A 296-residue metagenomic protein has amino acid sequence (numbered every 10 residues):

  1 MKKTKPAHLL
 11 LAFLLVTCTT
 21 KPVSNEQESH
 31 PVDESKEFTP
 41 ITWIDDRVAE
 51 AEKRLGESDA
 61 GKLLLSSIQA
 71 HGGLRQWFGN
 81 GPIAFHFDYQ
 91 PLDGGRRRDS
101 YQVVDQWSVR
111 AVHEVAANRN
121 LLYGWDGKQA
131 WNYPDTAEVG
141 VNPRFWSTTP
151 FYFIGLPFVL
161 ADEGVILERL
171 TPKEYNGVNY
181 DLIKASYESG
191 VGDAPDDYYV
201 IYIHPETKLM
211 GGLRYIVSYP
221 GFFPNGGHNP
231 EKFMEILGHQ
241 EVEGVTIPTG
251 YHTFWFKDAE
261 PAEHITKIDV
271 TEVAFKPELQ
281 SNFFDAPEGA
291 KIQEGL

Functional and structural regions predicted by a protein language model:
T4-L11: Sec-dependent signal peptide recognition, specifically the positively charged N-region followed immediately by
V16-T17: C-terminal motif of bacterial Sec signal peptides marking the signal peptidase cleavage site
P22-E37: Short, low-complexity, disordered segments immediately C-terminal to signal peptides in bacterial exported proteins
D45-E138, I166-T171: N-terminal mature ectodomain segment of secretory-pathway/periplasmic proteins
E52-K62, Q69, G124-D197, G221-G227 (+2 more regions): Flexible, processing/modification-adjacent segments and terminal tails in exported/periplasmic/extracellular proteins
L74-N80, N176-V178, V242-V245: Edge/loop elements at the starts and ends of beta-strands within beta-rich repeat scaffolds
N179-D285: Gly/Pro-enriched, hydrophobic low-complexity segments that function as extracytoplasmic propeptides/linkers
G289-L296: Short, cationic low-complexity segments
